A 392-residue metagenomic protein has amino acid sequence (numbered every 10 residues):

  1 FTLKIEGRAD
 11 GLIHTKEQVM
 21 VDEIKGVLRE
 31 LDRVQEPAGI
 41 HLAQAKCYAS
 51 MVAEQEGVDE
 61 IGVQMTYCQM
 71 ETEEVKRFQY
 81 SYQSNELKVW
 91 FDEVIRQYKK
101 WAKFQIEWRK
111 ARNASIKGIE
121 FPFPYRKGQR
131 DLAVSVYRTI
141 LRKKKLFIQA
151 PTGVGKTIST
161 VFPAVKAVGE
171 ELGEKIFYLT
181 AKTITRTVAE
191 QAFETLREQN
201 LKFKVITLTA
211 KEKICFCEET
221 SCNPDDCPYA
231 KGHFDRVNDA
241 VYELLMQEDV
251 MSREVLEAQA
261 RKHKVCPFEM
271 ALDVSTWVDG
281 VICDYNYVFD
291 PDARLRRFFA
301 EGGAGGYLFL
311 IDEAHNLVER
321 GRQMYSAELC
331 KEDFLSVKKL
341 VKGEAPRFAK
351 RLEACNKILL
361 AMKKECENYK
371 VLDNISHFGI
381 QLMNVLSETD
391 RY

Functional and structural regions predicted by a protein language model:
F1-K88: Mg2+/Mn2+-dependent nuclease catalytic core
Q44-C47, W90, P163, V188-L196 (+5 more regions): Alpha-helical scaffold elements adjacent to nucleotide-binding pockets in ATP/GTP-utilizing enzyme cores
V58-K144, Q323: ATP-dependent helicase/translocase motor core
E120-P122, V134, L141-L146, P151 (+5 more regions): Conserved coupling segment at the C-terminus of the helicase ATP-binding
Y137-R138, T157-L172, A192-L196: Walker A/P-loop NTP-binding motif
Q149, G155-F162, T183, T187: Phosphate-binding Walker
K175-T195, I206-E218: Conserved Walker A/P-loop ATP-binding site and its immediately adjacent core in helicase/helicase-like ATPase domains
